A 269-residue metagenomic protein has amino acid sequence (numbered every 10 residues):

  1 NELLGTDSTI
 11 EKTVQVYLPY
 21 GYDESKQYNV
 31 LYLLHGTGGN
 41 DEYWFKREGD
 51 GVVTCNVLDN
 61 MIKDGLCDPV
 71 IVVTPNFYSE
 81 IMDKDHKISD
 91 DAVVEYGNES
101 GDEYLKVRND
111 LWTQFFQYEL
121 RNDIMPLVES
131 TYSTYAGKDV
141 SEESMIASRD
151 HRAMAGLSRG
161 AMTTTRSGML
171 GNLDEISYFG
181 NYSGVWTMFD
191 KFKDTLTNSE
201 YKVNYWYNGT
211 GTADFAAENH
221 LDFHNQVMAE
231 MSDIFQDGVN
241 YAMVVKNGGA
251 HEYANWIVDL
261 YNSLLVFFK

Functional and structural regions predicted by a protein language model:
N1-K269: Non-catalytic cap/lid and distal C-terminal segments of serine-dependent acyl enzymes
